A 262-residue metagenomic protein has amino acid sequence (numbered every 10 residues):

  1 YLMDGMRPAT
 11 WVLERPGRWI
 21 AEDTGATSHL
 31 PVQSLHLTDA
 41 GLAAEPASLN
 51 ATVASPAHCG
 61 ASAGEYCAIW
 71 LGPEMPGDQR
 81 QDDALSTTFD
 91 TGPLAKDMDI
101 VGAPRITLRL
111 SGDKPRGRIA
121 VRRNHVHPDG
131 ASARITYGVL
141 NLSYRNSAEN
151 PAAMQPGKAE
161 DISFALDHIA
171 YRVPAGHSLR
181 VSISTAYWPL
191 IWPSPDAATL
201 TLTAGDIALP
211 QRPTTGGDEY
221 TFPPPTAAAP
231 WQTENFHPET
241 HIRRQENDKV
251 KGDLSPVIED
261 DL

Functional and structural regions predicted by a protein language model:
Y1-L262: C-terminal, loop-rich substrate-recognition/catalytic regions characterized by aromatic stacking residues
